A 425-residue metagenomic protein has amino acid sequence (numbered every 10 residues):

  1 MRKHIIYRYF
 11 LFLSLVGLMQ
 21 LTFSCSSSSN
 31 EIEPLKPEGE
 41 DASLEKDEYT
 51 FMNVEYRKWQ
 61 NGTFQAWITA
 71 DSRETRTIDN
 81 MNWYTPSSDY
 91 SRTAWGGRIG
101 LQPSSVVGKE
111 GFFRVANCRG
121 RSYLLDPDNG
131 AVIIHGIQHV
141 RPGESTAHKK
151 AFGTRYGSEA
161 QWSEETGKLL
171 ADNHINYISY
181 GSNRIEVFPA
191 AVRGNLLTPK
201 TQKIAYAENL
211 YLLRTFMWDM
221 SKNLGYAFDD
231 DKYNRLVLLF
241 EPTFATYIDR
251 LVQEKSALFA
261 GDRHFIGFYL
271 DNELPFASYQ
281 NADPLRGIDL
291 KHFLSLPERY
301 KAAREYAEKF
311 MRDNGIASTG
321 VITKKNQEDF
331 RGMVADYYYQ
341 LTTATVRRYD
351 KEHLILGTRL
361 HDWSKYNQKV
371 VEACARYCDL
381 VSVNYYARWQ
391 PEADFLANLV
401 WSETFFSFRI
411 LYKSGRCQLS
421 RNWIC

Functional and structural regions predicted by a protein language model:
R2-L11: Bacterial N-terminal signal peptides that target proteins for export
F10-T22: Bacterial N-terminal signal peptides
L21-S43: Bacterial Sec-dependent N-terminal signal peptides
E48-P199, T215-R263, G320, K325-E328 (+1 more regions): Active-site-adjacent substrate/metal-binding segments within catalytic domains of carbohydrate-active enzymes
G120-R121, G130, A171-Y180, K200-A207 (+4 more regions): Loop/turn elements at helix/coil->beta-strand transitions in domains of secreted/extracellular proteins
P127, S221, D230-F240, G261-E352 (+1 more regions): Polysaccharide-binding and catalytic clefts of secreted carbohydrate-active enzymes
S179, F265-G267, D271-E273, C417 (+1 more regions): Substrate-binding cleft of secreted/luminal carbohydrate-active enzymes
D329-A344, R348-I424: Glycoside hydrolase catalytic-domain groove-lining segments
